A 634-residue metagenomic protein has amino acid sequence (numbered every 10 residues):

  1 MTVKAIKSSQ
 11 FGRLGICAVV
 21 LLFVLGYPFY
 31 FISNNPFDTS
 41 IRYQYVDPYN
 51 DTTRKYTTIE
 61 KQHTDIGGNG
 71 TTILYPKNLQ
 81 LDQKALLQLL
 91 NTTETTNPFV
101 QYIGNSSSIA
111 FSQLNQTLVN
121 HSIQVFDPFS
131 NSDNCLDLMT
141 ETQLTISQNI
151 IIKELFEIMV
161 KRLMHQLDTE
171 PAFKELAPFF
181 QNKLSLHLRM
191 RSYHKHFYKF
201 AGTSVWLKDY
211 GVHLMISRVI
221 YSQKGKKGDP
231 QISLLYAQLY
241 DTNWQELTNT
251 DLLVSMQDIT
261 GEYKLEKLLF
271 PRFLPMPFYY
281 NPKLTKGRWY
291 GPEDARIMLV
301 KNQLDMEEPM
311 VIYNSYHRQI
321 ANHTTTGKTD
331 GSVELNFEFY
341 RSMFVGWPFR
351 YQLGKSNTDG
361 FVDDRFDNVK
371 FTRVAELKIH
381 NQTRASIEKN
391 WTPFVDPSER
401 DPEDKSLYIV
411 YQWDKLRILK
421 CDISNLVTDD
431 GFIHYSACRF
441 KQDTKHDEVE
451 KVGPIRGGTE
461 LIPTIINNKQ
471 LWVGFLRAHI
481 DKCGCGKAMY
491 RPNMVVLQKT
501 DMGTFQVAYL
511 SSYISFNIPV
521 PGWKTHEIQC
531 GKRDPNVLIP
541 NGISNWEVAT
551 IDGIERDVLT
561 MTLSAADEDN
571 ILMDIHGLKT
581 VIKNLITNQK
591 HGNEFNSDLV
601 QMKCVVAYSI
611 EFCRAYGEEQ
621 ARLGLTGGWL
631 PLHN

Functional and structural regions predicted by a protein language model:
M1-G68, T72-L74: N-terminal signal-anchor transmembrane helix specifying type II single-pass membrane topology of secretory-pathway
D65-H196, G202-F278, I320-N322, S332-N357 (+3 more regions): Beta-propeller domains
E175-L188, N281-K283, L353-Q382, S424-E450 (+2 more regions): Blade-edge beta-strand/turn elements of extracellular beta-propeller and related beta-sheet repeat scaffolds
Y198-V205, P282, K286-G287, G291-M298 (+5 more regions): Beta-propeller and closely related beta-sheet repeat lectin domains
S204-L207, G211-I220, I297-V300, D305-H323 (+4 more regions): Hydrophobic core segments of beta-strands in well-ordered, beta-rich domains
S255-N390, F394-P397, D404: Long, hydrophobic, well-ordered secondary-structure blocks that form the structural core and pocket-lining surfaces
V395-P397, D404-T444, M494-D501: Long, contiguous internal "core" modules enriched in hydrophobic/ aromatic residues
K451-R533: Loop/turn-rich, solvent-exposed surfaces of beta-rich toroidal or solenoidal domains
